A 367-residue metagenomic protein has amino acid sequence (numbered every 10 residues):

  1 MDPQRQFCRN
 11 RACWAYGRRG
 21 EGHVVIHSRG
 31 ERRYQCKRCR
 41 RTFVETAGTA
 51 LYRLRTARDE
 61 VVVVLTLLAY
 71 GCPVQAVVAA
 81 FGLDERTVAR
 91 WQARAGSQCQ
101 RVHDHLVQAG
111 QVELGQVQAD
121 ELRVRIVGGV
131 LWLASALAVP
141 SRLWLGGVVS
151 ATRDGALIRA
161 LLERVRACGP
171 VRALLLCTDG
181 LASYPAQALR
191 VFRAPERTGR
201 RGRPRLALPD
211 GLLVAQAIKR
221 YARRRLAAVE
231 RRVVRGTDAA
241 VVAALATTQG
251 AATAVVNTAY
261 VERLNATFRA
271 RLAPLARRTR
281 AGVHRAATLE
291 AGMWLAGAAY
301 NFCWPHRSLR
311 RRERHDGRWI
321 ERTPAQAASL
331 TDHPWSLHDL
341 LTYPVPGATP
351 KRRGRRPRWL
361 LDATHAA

Functional and structural regions predicted by a protein language model:
M1-A367: Residue-level recognition of single "structural anchor" positions that define or cap local secondary structure
